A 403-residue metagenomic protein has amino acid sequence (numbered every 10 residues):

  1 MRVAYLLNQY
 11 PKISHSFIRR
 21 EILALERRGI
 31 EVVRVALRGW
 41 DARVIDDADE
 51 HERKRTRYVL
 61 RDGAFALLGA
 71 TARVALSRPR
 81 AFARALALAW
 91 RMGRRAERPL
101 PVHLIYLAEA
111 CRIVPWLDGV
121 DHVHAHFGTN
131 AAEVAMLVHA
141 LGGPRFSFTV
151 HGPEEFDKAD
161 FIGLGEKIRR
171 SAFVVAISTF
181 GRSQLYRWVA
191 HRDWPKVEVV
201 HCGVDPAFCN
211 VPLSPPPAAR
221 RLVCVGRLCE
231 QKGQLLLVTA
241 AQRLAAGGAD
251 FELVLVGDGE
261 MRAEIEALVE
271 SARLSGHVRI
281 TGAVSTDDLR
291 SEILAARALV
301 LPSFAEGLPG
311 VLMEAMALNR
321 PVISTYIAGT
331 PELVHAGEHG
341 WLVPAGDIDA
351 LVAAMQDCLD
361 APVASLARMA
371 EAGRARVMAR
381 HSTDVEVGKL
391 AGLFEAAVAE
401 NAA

Functional and structural regions predicted by a protein language model:
I168, A283-V284, S291-A296: Short alpha-helical donor nucleotide-sugar binding micro-motif in glycosyltransferases
F180, G203: Carbohydrate-associated surface elements
L213-Q242, V254: Conserved donor-binding/catalytic core segment of Leloir-type glycosyltransferases
E266-V284: Nucleotide-activated donor-binding/catalytic signature segment of Leloir-type glycosyltransferases, i.e., the conserved
F304: Aromatic "clamp/platform" in nucleotide-sugar-dependent glycosyltransferases that forms part of the donor/acceptor
P321-S324, V334: Short hydrophobic beta-strand element within catalytic cores of glycosyltransferases and related nucleotide-activated
P331-D357, A364-R368: Change "using UDP/GDP/dTDP sugars" to "using nucleotide sugars
S365-A379, E386-G392: A short, well-ordered alpha-helix in the C-terminal region of glycosyltransferases
